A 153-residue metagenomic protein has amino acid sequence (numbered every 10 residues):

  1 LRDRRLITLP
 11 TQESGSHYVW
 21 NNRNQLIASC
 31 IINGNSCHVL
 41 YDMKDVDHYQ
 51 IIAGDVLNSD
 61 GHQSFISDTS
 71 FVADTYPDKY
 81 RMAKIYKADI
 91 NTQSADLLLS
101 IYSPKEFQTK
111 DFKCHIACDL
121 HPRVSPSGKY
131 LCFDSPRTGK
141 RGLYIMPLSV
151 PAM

Functional and structural regions predicted by a protein language model:
L1-S14, D42-S59, D89-I116, L148-M153: Multi-bladed beta-propeller domains
L6-S29, D55-D74, P104-P126, L131: Conserved beta-propeller blade repeats
T8-E13, C30-V39, T75-I85, S135-G142: A flexible loop/linker signature enriched in serine peptidases of the S9 family
R23, I32-G34, D45, D68 (+4 more regions): Short strand-connecting beta-turns/loops that link adjacent beta-strands
R23-A53: N-terminal leader/targeting helix
G34-S36, A53-L97: Loop/turn-rich, solvent-exposed surfaces of beta-rich toroidal or solenoidal domains
H48, K84-I85, Y130-C132: Generic alpha-helical hydrophobic packing signal
I116-M153: Blade-level signature of beta-propeller repeat domains, shared across WD40, Kelch, NHL, RCC1 and BNR/Asp-box propellers
